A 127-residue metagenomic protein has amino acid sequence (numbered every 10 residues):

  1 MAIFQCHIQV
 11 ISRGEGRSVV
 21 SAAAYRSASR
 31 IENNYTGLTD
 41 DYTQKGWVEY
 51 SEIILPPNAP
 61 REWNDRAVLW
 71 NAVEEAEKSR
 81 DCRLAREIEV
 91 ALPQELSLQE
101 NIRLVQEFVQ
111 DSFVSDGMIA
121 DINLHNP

Functional and structural regions predicted by a protein language model:
M1-P127: N-terminal nicking endonuclease/strand-transfer module with a His-rich metal-binding environment and a catalytic Tyr
